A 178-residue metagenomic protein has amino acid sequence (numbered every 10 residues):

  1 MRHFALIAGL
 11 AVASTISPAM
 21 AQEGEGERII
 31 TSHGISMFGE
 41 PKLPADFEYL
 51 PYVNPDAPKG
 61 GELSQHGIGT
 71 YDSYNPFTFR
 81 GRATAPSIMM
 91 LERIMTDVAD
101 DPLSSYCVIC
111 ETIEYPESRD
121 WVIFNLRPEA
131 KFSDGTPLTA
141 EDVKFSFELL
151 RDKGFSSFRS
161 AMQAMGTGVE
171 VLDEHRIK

Functional and structural regions predicted by a protein language model:
M1-L6: Bacterial N-terminal signal peptides that target proteins for export
I7-T15: Bacterial N-terminal signal peptides
I16-A21: Sec/Tat signal peptide C-region and signal peptidase I cleavage site
E25-S118, E148: N-terminal lobe/hinge region of extracytoplasmic solute-binding protein
P116-A130: Periplasmic solute-binding protein
N125, S160-K178: Surface-exposed binding/hinge segments that line and control ligand-binding clefts or catalytic entry sites
